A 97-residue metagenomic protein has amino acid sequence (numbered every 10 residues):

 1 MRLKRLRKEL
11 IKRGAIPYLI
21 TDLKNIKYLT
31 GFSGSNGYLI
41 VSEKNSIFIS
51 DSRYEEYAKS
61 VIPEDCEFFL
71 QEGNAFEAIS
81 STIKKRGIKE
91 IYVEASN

Functional and structural regions predicted by a protein language model:
M1-I49, F76-K89: Terminal domain-start leader segments
T21-L23, S50-S52, E72-G73, V93-N97: Structural motif
S35, Y54-Y57: Short, surface-exposed beta-strand-loop junctions and turns on beta-sheet-rich folds
Y57-D65: A short, polar/proline- and glycine-enriched secondary-structure boundary/capping micro-motif
C66-F76: Short acidic-hydrophobic, aromatic-tinged amphipathic segments that line or gate anion-handling sites
